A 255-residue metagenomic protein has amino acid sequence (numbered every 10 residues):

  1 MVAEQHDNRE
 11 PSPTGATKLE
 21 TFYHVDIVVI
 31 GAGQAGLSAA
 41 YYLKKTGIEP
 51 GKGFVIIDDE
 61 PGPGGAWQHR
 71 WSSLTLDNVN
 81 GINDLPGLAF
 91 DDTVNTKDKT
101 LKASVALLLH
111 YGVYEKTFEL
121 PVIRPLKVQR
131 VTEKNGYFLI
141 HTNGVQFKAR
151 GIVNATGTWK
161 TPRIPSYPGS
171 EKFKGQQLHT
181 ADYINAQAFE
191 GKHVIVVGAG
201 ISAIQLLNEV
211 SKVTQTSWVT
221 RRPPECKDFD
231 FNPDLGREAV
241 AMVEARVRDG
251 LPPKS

Functional and structural regions predicted by a protein language model:
H6-P11, F90-K97, A103-L107, T156-T216: Glycine-rich dinucleotide-binding loop and its adjacent helix/turn
F22-I56, S202-S211: N-terminal Rossmann-like FAD-binding beta1-loop-alpha1 element of flavoenzymes
V25, K52, R150, G191-H193: Nucleotide donor/acceptor-binding cores
I30, I57-D58, V197, V219: The conserved SAM/SAH-binding core of class I Rossmann-like methyltransferase domains, concentrating on the hydrophobic
A35, G62, W159, S202 (+1 more regions): Conserved Rossmann-like nucleotide-cofactor binding loop
E60-L85, C226-V240: Conserved N-terminal glycine-rich FAD pyrophosphate-binding loop of Rossmann-like flavoproteins
G64, A203-S255: Dinucleotide-binding/catalytic capping subdomain of oxidoreductase cores
K97-K160: Feature captures the FAD/FMN-dependent oxidoreductase FAD-binding
